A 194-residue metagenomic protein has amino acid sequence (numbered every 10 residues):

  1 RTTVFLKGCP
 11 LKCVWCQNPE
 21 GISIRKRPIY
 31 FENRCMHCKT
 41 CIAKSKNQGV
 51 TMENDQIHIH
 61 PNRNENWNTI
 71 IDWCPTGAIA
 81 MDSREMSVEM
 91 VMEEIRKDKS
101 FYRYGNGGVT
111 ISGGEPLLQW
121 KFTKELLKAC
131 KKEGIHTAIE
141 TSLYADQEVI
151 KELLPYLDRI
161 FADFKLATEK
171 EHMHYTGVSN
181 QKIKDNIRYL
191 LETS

Functional and structural regions predicted by a protein language model:
R1-T40, I57-N66: N-terminal pre-triad scaffold of radical SAM enzymes
T3-F5, T51, W73, T110 (+1 more regions): Short, conserved beta-strand segments within well-ordered enzyme catalytic domains that often line or immediately flank
F5, I22-S23, R27-E32, I71-D98: N-terminal-biased segments
K7, C35, N64, E85 (+2 more regions): Short, surface-exposed acidic/glycine-rich loop or hinge patches that mediate macromolecular interfaces
V14-G21, T40-H58, N68-R84: Iron-sulfur cluster-binding cysteine motifs and their immediate structural context in ferredoxin-like electron-transfer
R25, H60, M81-D82, G113 (+2 more regions): Short, flexible active-site loop motifs that bind/organize anionic cofactors or intermediates
E89-S194: Conserved AdoMet/S-adenosylmethionine-binding subsite of the radical SAM
